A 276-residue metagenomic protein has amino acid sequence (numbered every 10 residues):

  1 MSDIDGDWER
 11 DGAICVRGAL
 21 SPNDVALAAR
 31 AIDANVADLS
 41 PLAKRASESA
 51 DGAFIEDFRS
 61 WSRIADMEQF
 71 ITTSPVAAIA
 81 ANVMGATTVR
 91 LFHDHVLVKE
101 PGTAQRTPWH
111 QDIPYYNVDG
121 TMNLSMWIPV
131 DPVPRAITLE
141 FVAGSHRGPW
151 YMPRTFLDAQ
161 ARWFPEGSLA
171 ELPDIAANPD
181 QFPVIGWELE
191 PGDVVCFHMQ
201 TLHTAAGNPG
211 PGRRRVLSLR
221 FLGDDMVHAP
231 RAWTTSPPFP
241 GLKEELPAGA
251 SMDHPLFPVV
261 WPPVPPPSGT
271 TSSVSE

Functional and structural regions predicted by a protein language model:
M1-D11, V16-W109, P114-N117, A232: Non-heme Fe(II)-dependent double-stranded beta-helix
A31, D38, L42, A46-S49 (+3 more regions): Non-heme Fe(II)/2-oxoglutarate
V76, A86, P101-T103, T121 (+4 more regions): Short, charged/polar surface micro-motifs in flexible loops or helix N-caps
T87-V89, H93-D94, Q105-T107, M122-I128 (+2 more regions): Generic beta-strand structural signal
H95, Q111, I128-P132, F141-A143: Short, structured patches in soluble enzyme cores that scaffold and shape functional sites
D112-P114, N123, H203-N208: Glycine-rich phosphate/pyrophosphate-binding beta-alpha loops
N117-P134, E188, C196, R220-G223: Short, conserved beta-strand element in jelly-roll/cupin
R135-L202: Double-stranded beta-helix
